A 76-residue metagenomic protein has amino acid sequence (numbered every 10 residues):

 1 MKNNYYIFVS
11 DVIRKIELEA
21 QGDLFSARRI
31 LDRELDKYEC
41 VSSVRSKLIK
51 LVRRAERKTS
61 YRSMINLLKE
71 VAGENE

Functional and structural regions predicted by a protein language model:
M1-S26: Short terminal alpha-helical segments
N4-Y6, E17, E39, I49 (+2 more regions): Residue-level detector of intrinsically disordered/flexible regions characterized by low predicted structural confidence
Y5, A20-D23, V44, R57-M64: Residue-level recognition of alpha-helical structural elements
S10-I13, R28, V52, I65-K69: Generic structural concept
D11, S43-K47, Y61-M64, E76: Compositionally biased regions
R14-L18, S43, R54, G73: Intrinsic disorder/low-complexity segments, especially N-terminal tails and targeting/processing regions
F25-R29, R33-E56: Acidic, low-complexity, intrinsically disordered interaction modules
R53-E76: Amphipathic alpha-helical binding modules
